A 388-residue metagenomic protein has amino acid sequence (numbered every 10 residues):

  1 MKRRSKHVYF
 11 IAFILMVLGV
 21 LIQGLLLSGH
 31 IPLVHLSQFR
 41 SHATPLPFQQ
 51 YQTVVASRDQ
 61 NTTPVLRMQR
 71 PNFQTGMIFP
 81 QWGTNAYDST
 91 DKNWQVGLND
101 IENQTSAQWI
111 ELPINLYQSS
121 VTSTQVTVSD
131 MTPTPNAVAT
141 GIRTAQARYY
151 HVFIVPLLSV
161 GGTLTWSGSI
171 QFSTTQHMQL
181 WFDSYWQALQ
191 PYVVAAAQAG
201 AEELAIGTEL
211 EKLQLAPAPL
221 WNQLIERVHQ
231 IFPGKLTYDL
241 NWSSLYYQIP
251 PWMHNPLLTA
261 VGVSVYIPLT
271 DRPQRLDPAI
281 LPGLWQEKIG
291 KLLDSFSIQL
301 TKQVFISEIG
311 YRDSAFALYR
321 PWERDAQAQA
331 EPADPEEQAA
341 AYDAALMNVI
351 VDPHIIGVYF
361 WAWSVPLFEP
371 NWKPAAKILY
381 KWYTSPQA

Functional and structural regions predicted by a protein language model:
M1-V17: N-terminal Sec-pathway targeting helices
G19, Q23-G24, S28-L36, R40 (+5 more regions): Aromatic-rich peripheral "rim/lid" segments of glycoside hydrolase catalytic domains that contact and position glycan
H30-W109, R143-A147, H151: N-terminal carbohydrate-binding accessory modules
N72-F73, T105-Q125, N136-Q214, S314-Y319 (+1 more regions): Substrate-binding cleft and catalytic face of glycoside hydrolase catalytic domains, especially the flexible beta-alpha
A86-N103, W181-A195, S243-H254, A339-N348: Short, acidic/polar
T122-V126, F172-H177, P273-I280, A317-A339: A solvent-exposed, charged loop/short amphipathic helix patch at secondary-structure junctions
P133-G141, A147-Y150, V155, Q223 (+8 more regions): Glycoside hydrolase catalytic-domain groove-lining segments
A216-D239: Active-site neighborhood of glycoside hydrolase catalytic domains
